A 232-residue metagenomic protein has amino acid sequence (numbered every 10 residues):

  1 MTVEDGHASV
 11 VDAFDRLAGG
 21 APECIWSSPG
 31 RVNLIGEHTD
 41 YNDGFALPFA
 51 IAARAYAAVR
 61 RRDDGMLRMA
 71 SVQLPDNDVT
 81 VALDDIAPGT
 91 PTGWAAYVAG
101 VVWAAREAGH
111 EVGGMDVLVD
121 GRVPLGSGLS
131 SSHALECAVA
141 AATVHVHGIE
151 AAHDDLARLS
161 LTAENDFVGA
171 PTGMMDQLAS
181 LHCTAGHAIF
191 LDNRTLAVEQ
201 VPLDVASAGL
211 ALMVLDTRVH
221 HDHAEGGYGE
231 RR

Functional and structural regions predicted by a protein language model:
T2-I25, A53-L159: Anion-binding (especially nucleotide phosphate/pyrophosphate-binding) glycine-rich loop and adjoining beta-alpha core
C24-S28, T80, A211-D216: Short amphipathic
P29, N42, A50-R54: Short connector loops at helix/strand junctions that flank enzyme active sites, especially segments positioning acidic
E37-N42, T162: Short Pro/Gly-enriched beta-strand edge/turn motifs at strand-loop
D43-A50, G229-R232: Short Gly/aromatic-enriched secondary-structure transition segments
G44, L125-L129, D222-G226: A generic structural signal for short coil/turn motifs at secondary-structure boundaries
I149-R232: ATP-dependent small-molecule kinase catalytic core of the GHMP/sugar-kinase superfamily and closely related
